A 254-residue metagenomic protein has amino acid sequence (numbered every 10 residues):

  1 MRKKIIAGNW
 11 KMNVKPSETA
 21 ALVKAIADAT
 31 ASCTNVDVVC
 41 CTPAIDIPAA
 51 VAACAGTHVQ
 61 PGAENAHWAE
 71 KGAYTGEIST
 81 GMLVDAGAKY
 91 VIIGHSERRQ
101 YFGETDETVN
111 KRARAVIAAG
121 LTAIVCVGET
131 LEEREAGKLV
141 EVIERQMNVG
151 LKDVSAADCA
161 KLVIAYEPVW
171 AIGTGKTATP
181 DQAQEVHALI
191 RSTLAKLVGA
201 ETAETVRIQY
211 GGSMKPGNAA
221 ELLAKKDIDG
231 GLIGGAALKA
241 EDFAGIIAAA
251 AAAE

Functional and structural regions predicted by a protein language model:
M1-E254: Active-site loop-to-helix "anion-binding N-cap" substructures in soluble metabolic enzymes
